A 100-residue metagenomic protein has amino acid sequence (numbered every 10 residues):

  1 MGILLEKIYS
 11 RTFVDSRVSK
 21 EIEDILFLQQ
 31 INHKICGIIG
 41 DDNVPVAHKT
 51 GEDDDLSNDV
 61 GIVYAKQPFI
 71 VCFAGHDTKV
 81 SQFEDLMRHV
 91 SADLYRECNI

Functional and structural regions predicted by a protein language model:
M1-I100: Penicillin-recognizing serine hydrolase domain
